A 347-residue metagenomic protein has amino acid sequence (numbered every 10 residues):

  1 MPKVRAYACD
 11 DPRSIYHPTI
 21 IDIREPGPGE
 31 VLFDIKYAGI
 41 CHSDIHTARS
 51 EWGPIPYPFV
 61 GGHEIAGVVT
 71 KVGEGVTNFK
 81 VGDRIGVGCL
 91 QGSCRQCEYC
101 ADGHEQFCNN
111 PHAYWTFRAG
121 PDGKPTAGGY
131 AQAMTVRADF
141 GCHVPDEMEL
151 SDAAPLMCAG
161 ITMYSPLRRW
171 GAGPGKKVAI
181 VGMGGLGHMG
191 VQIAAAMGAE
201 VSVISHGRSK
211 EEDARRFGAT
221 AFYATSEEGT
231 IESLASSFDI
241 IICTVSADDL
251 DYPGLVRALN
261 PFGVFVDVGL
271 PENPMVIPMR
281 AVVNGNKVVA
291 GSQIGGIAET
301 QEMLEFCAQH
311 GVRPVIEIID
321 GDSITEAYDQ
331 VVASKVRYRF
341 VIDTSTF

Functional and structural regions predicted by a protein language model:
M1-A66, K71, Q132-A138, S345-F347: Short N-terminal strand-loop motif that marks the start of NAD(P)H/FAD-dependent oxidoreductase cofactor-binding domains
M1-V4, P253, I297-F347: C-terminal hydrophobic helical "lid"/dimerization subdomain of Rossmann-like NAD(P)H-dependent oxidoreductases
D22-A38, E51-A101, Q106, A127 (+1 more regions): Glycine-rich beta-strand-centered segment in the early N-terminal region that forms part of a ligand/cofactor-binding
C94-V181: NAD(P)H dinucleotide-binding glycine-rich loop of Rossmann-like/cofactor-binding domains, especially the beta1-alpha1
A159, G182-L186, L270: Glycine-rich Rossmann-fold phosphate-binding loop(s) that bind the pyrophosphate of adenine dinucleotide cofactors
P174-M183, A195-P253: Adenosine-nucleotide cofactor-binding segment
L259-P261: Helix-to-beta-strand junctions that scaffold the AdoMet/dcAdoMet cofactor pocket in Class I SAM-dependent enzymes
V264-V266, I277-E317: Rossmann-fold dehydrogenase core element
